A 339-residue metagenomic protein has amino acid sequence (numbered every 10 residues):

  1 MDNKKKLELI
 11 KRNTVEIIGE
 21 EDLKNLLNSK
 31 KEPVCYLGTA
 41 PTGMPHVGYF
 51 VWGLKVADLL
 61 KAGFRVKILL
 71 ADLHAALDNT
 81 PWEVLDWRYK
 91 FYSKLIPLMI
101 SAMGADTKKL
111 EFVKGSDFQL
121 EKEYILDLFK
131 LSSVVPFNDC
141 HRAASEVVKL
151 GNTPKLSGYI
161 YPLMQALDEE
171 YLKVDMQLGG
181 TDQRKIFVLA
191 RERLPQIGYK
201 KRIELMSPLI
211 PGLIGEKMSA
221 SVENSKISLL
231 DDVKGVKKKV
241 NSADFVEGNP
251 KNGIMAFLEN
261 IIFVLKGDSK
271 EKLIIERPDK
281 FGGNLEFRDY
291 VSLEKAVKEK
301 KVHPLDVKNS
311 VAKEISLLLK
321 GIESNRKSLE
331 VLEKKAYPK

Functional and structural regions predicted by a protein language model:
M1-E16: Short glycine- and acidic-rich boundary segments immediately preceding or forming the N-terminal edge of structured
T14-G19, V113, S228-L229: Short acidic-hydrophobic, aromatic-tinged amphipathic segments that line or gate anion-handling sites
T14-N79, M176-R184, A190: N-terminal catalytic cores of NTP/NDP-binding nucleotidyl/phosphoryl-transfer enzymes
T39-P41, S116, L209, D231: Short, flexible loop/turn elements at secondary-structure junctions
W52, E83-L85, V222: Short secondary-structure boundary/capping segments
A71-E83, S207-G212: Short connector loops at secondary-structure junctions
E83-M206: Divalent-metal (Mg2+/Mn2+/Ca2+)-assisted nucleotide/phosphate chemistry catalytic cores
A166, L172, R184-K339: Conserved nucleotide- and phosphate/pyrophosphate-binding catalytic cores in adenylate/nucleotidyl-handling enzymes
